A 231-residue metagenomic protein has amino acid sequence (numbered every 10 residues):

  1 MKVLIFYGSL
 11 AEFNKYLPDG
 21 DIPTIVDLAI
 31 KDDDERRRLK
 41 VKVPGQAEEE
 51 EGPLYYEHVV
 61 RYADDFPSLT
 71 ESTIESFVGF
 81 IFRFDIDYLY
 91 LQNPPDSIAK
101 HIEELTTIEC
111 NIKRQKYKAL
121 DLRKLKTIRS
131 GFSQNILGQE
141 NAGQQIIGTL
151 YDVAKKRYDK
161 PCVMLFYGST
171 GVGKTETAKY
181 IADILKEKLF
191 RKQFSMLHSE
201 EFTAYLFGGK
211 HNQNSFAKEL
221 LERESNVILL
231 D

Functional and structural regions predicted by a protein language model:
M1-R114: N-terminal accessory segments that target, anchor, or regulate ATP-driven/P-loop NTPase machines and associated
K2-P23, K160-K192: Walker A/P-loop
R38-P53, A204-L230: Conserved alpha-helical scaffold flanking the Walker A/P-loop in AAA+ ATPase domains
Q46-Y55, F80-I86, K155-D159, D183-I184 (+2 more regions): Conserved catalytic network of the ASCE P-loop NTPase/AAA+ motor domain
V59-R61, I228-D231: Hydrophobic positions in the central parallel beta-sheet of the AAA+
T73, I128, G138, A142 (+4 more regions): Helical mechanochemical/support elements of P-loop NTPase systems and associated helical scaffolds
L122-V163: Pre-Walker A (pre-P-loop) alpha-helix and adjacent loop at the N terminus of AAA/AAA+ ATPase modules, a conserved
I184-N212: AAA+/P-loop NTPase substrate/partner-engagement loops
